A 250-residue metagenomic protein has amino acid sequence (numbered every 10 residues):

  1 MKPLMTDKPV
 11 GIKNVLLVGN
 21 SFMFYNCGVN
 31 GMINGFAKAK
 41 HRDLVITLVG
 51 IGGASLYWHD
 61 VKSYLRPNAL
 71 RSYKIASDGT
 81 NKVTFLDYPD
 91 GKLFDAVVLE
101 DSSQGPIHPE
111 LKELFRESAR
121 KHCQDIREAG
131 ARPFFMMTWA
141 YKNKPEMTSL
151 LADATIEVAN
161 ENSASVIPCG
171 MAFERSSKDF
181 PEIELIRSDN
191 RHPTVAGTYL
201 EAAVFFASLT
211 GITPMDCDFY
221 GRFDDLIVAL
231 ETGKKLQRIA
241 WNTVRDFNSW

Functional and structural regions predicted by a protein language model:
M1-A39: N-terminal module-boundary/linker segments of secreted carbohydrate-active enzymes
V10, A39-H41, E128, E161: Short, well-ordered coil/turn elements that cap or connect secondary structure elements
N20-F22, G52, T194: Ser/Thr-glycine-rich phosphate-binding loops at phosphate-binding pockets of nucleotides, nucleotide cofactors
F24-K112: Conserved SGNH/GDSL esterase-like catalytic core that processes O-acyl groups on lipids and polysaccharides
N26, T198-A202: Short alpha-helical patches at coil-to-helix transitions and adjacent helical residues in well-structured domains
N81-T198, A207-L209, P214-D216: Alpha-helical cap/lid subdomain in secreted, periplasmic, or secretory-pathway luminal O-acyl-processing enzymes
L185, H192, A202-W250: Conserved catalytic region of serine esterases and O-acyltransferases that act on ester linkages in lipids
